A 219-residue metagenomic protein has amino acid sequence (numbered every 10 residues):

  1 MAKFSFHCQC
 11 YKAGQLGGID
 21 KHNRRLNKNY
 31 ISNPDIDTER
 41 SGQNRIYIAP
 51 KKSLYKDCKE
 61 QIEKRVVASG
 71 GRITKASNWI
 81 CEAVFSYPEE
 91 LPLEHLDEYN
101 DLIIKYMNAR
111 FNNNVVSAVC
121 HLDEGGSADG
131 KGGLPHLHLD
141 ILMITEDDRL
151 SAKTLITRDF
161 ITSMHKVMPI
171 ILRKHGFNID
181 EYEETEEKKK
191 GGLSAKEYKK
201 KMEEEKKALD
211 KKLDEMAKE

Functional and structural regions predicted by a protein language model:
M1-E219: N-terminal nicking endonuclease/strand-transfer module with a His-rich metal-binding environment and a catalytic Tyr
